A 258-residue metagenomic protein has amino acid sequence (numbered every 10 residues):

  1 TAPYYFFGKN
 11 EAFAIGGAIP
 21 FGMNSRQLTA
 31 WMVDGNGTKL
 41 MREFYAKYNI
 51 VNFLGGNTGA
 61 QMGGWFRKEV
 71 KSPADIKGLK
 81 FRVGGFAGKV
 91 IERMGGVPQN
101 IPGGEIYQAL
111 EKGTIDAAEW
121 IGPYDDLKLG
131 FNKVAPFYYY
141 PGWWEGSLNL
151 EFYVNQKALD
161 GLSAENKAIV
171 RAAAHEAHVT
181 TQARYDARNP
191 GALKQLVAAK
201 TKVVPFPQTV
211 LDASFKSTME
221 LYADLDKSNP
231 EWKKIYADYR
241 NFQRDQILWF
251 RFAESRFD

Functional and structural regions predicted by a protein language model:
T1-L28, N36-D258: N-terminal secretory/targeting leader peptides
W31: Short beta-strand-centered segments that line the small-molecule binding cleft or hinge of alpha/beta clamshell
